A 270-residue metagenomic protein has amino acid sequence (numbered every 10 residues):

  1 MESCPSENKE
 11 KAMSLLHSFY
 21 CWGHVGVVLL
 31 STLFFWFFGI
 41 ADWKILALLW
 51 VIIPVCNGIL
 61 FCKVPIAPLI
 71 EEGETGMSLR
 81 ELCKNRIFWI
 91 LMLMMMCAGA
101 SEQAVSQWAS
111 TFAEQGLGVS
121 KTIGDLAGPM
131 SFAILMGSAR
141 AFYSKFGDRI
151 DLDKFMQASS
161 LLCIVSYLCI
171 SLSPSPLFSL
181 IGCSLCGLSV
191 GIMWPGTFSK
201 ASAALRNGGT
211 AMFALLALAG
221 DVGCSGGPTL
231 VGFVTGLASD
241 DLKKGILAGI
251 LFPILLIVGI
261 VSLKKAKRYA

Functional and structural regions predicted by a protein language model:
M1-P5, I192-L205: Intracellular juxtamembrane helix-capping segments at the cytosolic ends of symmetry-related transmembrane helices
E7-I66: Helix-loop-helix hairpin linking two adjacent transmembrane segments in secondary transporters
L30-G39, A113-E114, F146-G147, G232-D240: Interfacial helix-cap and linker-helix signal at transmembrane-aqueous boundaries of multi-pass secondary transporters
C56-P65, A248-A270: Multi-pass alpha-helical transporter architecture, strongest for 12-TM Major Facilitator/SLC carriers used
I66-L91: Juxtamembrane intracellular "pre-TM" segments in multi-pass secondary transporters
N85-M130, I134-S138: Extracytoplasmic gate region of multi-pass secondary transporters
I150-T197: C-terminal transmembrane helical hairpin of 12-TM major facilitator-type secondary transporters
R206-A238: A late C-terminal transmembrane helix in Major Facilitator Superfamily
